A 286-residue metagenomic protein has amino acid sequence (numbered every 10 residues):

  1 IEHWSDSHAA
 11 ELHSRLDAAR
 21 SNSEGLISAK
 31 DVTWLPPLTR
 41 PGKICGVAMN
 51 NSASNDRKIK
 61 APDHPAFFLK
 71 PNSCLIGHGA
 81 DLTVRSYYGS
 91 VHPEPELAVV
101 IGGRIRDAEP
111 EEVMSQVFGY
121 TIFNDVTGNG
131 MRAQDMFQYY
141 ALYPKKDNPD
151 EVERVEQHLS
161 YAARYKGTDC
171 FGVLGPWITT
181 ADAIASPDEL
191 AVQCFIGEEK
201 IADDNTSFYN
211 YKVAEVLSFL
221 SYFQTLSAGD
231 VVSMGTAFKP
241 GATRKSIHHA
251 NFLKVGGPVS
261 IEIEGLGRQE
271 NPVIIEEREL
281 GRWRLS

Functional and structural regions predicted by a protein language model:
I1-A66, Y88, P258, E262 (+1 more regions): N-terminal non-catalytic cap/leader segment that marks the start of a structured domain
I1-K30, D135-M136, P144-H158, S227-K239: A short, charged
P36-P37, K43, G89-V91, S218 (+2 more regions): Residue "hotspots" at secondary-structure boundaries inside conserved domains
P41-F208, K212-V216, R278-S286: Glycine-enriched loop-and-adjacent helix/strand subsegments that border the catalytic/binding cleft of enzyme cores
P95, P176, F238-S286: Charged, cofactor-coupling segments
I196-E198, G235, E264: Short strand-turn-strand beta-turns centered on an Asx-Gly dipeptide
K212-K254: A conserved acidic, glycine/proline-rich C-terminal tail/linker
